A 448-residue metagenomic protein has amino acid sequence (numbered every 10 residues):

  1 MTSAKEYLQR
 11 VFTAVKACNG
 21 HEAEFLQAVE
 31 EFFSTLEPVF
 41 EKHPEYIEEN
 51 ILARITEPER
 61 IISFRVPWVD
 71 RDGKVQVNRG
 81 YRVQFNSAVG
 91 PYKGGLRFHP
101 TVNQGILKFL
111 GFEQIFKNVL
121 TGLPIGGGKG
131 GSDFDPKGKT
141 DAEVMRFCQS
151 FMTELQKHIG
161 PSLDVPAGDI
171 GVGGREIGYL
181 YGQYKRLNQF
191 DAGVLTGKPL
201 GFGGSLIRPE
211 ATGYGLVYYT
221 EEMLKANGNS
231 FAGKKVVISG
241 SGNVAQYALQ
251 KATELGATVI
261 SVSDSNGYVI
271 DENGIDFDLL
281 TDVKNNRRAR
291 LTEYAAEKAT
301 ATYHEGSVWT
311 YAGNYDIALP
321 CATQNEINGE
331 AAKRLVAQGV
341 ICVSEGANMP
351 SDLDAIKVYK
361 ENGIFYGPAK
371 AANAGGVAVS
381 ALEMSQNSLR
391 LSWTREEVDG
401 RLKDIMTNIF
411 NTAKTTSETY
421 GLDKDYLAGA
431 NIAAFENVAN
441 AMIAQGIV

Functional and structural regions predicted by a protein language model:
T2-A28, M223-L224, V336-V448: Adenosine-phosphate binding glycine-rich loop
A23-L26, P44-E48, G122, I159-G168 (+4 more regions): Flexible, glycine/charged-enriched surface loops at secondary-structure junctions
E45-K74: Structured beta-strand/loop patches that form or line metal/cofactor-binding pockets in enzymes
H99, N118-A232: Glycine/serine-rich phosphate-binding loop and adjoining beta1-alpha1 elements at the start of nucleotide-handling
L163-A167, F190-L195, I238, S261-D264 (+4 more regions): General beta-strand structural signal in soluble alpha/beta enzymes
T196, G204-N314: Glycine-rich phosphate/diphosphate-binding loop of Rossmann-like nucleotide-binding domains
G267-Y366, A371: Rossmann-like adenosine-cofactor binding region
